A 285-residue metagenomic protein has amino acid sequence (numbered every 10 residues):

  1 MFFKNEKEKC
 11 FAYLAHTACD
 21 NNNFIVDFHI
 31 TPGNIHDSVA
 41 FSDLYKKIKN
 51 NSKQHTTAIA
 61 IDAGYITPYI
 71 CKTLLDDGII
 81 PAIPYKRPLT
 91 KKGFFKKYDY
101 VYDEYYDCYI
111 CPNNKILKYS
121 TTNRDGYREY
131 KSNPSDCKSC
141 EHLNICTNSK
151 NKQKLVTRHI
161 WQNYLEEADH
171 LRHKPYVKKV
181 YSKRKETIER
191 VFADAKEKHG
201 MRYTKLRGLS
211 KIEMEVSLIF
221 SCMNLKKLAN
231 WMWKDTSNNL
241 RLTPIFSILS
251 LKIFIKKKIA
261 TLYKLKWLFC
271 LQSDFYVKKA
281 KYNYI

Functional and structural regions predicted by a protein language model:
M1-I285: Anion-binding and metal-coordination hotspots
